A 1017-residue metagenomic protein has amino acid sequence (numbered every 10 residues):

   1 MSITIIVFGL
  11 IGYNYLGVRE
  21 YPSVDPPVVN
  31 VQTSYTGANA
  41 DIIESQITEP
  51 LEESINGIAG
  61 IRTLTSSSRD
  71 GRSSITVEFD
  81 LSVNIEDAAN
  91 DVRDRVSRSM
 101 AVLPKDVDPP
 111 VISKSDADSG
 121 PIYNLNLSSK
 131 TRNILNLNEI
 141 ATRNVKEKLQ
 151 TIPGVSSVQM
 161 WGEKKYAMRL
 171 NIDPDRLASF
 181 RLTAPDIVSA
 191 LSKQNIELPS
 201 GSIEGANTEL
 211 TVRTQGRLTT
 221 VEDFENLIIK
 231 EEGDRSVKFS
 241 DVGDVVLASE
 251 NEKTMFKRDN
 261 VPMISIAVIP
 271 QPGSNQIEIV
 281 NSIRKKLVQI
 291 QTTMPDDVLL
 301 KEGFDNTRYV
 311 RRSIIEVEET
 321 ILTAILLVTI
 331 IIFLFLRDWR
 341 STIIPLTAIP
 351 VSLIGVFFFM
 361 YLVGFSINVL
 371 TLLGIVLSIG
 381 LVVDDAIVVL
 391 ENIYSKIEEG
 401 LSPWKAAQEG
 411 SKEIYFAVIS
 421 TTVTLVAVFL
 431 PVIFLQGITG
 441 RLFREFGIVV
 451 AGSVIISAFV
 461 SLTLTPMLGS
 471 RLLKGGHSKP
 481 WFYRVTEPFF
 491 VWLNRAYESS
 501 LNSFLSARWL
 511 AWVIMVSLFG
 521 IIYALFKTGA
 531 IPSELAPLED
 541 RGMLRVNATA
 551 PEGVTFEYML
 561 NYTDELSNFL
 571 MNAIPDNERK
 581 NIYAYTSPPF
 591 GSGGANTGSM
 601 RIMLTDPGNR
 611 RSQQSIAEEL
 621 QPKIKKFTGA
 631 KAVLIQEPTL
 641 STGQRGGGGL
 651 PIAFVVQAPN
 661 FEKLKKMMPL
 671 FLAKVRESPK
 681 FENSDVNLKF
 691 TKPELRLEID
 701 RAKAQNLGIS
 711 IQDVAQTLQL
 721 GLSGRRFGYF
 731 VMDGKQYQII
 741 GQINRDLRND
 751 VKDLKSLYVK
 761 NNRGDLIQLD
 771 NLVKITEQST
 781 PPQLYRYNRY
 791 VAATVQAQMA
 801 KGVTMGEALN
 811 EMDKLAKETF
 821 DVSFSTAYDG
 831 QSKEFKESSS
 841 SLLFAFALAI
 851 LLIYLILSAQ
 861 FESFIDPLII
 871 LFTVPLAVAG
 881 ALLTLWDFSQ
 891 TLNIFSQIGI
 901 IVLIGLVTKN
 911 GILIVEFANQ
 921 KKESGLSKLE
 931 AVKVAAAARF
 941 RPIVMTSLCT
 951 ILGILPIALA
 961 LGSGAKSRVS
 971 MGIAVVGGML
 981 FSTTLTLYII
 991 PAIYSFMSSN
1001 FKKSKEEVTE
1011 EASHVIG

Functional and structural regions predicted by a protein language model:
M1-I325, R441, A630, L650-A653 (+1 more regions): Membrane-proximal extracytoplasmic
M1-V18, I414, F482-L535, K626 (+1 more regions): Signature of alpha-helical transmembrane segments and their immediate interfacial
V92, I330, T342-V363, R441-L462 (+5 more regions): Small-residue-enriched core segments of transmembrane alpha-helices in multipass membrane transport and channel
R258, R311-L327, I448, K836-I850 (+1 more regions): N-terminal membrane-entry
G303, V310, I314, L390 (+3 more regions): Helix-loop junctions and hydrophobic alpha-helical segments within the transmembrane domains of large membrane
I343, L372, K623-F1001: C-terminal transmembrane helical bundles of large multi-pass transporters and their helix-start/helix-kink determinants
I379-I393, Y415-F434, R441-Y483, M600 (+6 more regions): Transmembrane alpha-helices and their membrane-interface boundaries in multi-pass membrane transporters and channels
A496, M515-K623, F671, R701: Juxtamembrane segments of multi-pass membrane proteins
